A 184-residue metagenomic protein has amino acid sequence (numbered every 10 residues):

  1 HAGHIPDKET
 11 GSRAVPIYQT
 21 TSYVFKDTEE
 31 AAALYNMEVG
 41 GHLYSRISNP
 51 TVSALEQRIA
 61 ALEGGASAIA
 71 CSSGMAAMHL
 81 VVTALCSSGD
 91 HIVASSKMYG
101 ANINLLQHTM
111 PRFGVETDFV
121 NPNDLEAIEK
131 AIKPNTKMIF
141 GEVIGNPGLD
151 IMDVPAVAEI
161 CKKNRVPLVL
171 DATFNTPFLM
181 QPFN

Functional and structural regions predicted by a protein language model:
H1-V39: N-terminal glycine-rich, Lys/His-bearing helix-loop that initiates the first secondary-structure elements of many
T10, L62-E63, F113, N164: Residues at alpha-helix termini
T10, Y44-S48, N121: Alpha-helix initiation/capping motif
D27-H79, A101-H108: Conserved N-terminal alpha-helix of the aminotransferase class I/II PLP-enzyme fold
A68-N184: Conserved PLP-enzyme active-site core in the AAT-like
